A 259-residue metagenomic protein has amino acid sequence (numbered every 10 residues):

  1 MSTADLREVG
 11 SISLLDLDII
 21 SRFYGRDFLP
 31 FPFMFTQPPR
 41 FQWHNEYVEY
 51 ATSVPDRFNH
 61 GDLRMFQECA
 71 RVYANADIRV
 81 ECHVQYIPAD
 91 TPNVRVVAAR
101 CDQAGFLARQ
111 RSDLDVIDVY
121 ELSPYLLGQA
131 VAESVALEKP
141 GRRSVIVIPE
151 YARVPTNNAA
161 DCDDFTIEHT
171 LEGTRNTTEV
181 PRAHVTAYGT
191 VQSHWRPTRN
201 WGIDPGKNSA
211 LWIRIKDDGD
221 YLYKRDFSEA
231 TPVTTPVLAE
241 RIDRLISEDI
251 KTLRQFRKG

Functional and structural regions predicted by a protein language model:
S2-G259: Short, surface-exposed polybasic-aromatic patches that bind anionic ligands, especially phosphate groups
